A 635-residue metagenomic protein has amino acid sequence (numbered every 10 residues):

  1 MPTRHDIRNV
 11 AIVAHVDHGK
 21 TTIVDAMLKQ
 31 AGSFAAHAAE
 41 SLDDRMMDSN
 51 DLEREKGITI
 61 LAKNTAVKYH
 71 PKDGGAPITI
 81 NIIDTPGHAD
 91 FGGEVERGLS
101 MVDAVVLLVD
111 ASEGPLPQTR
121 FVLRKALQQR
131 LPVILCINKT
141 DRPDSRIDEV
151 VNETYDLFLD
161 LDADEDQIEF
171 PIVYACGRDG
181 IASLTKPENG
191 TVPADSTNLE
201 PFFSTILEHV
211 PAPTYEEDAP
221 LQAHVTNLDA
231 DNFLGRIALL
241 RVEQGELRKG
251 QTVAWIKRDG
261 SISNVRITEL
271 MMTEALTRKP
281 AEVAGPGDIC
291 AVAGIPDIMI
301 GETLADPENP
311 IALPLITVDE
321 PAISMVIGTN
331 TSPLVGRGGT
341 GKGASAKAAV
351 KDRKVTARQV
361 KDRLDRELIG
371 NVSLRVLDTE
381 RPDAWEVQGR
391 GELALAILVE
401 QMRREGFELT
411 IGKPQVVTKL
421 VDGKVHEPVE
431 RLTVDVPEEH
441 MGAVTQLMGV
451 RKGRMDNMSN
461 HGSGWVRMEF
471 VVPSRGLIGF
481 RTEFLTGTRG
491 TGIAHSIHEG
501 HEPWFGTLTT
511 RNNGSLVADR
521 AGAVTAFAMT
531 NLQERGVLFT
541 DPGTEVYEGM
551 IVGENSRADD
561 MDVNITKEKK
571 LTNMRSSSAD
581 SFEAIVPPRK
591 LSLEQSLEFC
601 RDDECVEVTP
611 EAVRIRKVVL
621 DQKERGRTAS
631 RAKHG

Functional and structural regions predicted by a protein language model:
P2-P117, F121-R124, T154: Conserved P-loop/Walker A NTP-binding site and adjacent catalytic elements of P-loop NTPases
H5-T22, A89, S112-R124, R130-T140 (+13 more regions): Conserved structured catalytic cores and adjacent interaction surfaces of nucleotide-binding/hydrolyzing enzymes
E40-D44, L161-I172, P213-H224, G260-T273 (+8 more regions): Interdomain boundary/hinge elements
P132, R142-L207: Canonical P-loop GTPase G-domain recognition
R178, T197-L239, E243-L247, H501 (+2 more regions): Accessory interdomain/linker segments of ATP-dependent helicases and helicase-like nucleic-acid enzymes that mediate
Q222-M325, V335-A346, R358-D362, A384 (+4 more regions): Conserved nucleotide-binding/hydrolysis modules and their immediate coupling elements across P-loop/ASCE NTPase motors
T273, R278-A281, H426, V472 (+2 more regions): Long insertion/accessory domains within large nucleic-acid-processing enzymes
G328-A357, L432-H440: Short, surface-exposed ligand-recognition loops at beta-strand->loop->(often short) alpha-helix junctions that present
